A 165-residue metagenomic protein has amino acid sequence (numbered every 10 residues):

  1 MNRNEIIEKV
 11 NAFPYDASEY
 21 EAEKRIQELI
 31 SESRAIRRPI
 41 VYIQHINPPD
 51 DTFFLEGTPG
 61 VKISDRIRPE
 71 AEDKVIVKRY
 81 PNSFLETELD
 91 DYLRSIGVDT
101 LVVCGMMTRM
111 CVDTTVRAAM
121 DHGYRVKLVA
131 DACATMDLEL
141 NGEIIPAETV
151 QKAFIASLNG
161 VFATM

Functional and structural regions predicted by a protein language model:
M1-A12: Metal-dependent nucleic-acid phosphoesterase active-site entry motif
K9, Q44-H45, A130: A cross-domain feature marking catalytic cores of carbohydrate-active enzymes and several ubiquitous metabolic/repair
F13-D16, T52-F54: Short, glycine/acidic-enriched capping/hinge loops at junctions between secondary-structure elements
P14-S33, R37-V41: A short alpha/beta connector and helix-capping loop motif
E28-I36, P48, F53-M165: Active-site-adjacent betaalpha module
V41-Y42, V75: Structural recognition of the beta-strand scaffold that forms the well-ordered cores of secreted hydrolase catalytic
